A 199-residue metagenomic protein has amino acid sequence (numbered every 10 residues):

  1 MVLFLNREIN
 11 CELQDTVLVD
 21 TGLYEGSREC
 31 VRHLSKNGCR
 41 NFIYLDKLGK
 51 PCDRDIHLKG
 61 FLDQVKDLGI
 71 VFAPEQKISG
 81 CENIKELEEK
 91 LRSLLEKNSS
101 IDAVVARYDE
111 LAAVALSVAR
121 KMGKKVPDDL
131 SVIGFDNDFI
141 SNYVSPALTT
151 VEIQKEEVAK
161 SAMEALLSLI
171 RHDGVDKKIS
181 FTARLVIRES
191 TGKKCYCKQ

Functional and structural regions predicted by a protein language model:
M1-G26, E110, D136-L148: Flexible loop/hinge segments that line or gate small-molecule binding clefts
M1-L3, F72, V126: Hydrophobic beta-strand scaffold residues
V2, T16-L18, Y44, E75-K77 (+3 more regions): Conserved beta-strand scaffold positions in the cores of enzyme catalytic domains, especially in NTP/NDP-utilizing
F4-N6, D20, D46, S79 (+3 more regions): Short beta-strand/turn micro-motifs composed of small residues that flank or help shape donor/cofactor-binding pockets
V17-Y44, K59, I84-R92, A112 (+1 more regions): Hydrophobic alpha-helical segments within soluble ligand-binding/sensing domains
R28-I70, E75, K178-T191: An alpha-beta-alpha
E75-K85: Short beta->alpha junction loops
R92-K198: Flexible loop/turn connectors
